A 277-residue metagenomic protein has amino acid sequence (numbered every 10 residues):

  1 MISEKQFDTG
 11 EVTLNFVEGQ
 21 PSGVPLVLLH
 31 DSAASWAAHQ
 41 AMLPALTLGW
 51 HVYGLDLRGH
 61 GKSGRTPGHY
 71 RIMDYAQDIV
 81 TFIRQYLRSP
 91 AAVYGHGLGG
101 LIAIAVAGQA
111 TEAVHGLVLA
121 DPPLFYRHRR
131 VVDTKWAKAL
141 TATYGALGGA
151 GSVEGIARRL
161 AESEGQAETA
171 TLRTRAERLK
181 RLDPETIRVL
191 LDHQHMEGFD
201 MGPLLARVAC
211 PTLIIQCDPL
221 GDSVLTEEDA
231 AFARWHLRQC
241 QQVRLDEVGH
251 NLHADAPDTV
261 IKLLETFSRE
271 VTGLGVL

Functional and structural regions predicted by a protein language model:
M1-L26, T47-W50, L87-S89, H115 (+4 more regions): Alpha/beta-hydrolase fold catalytic core
V12-R65: Conserved HGGG/HGGXW glycine-rich cap/lid loop of the alpha/beta-hydrolase fold
A76-A91: Conserved acidic catalytic loop of the alpha/beta-hydrolase fold
G95-G99, A103: Gly/Ala-rich beta-loop-alpha elbow adjacent to hydrolase catalytic centers
G108, H115-G149: Flexible "cap/lid" loop of the alpha/beta hydrolase fold
H128-T134, L147-R207: Conserved alpha/beta-hydrolase catalytic His-Asp/Glu region
T212-V248: Conserved loop-alpha-helix segment in the C-terminal half of the alpha/beta-hydrolase fold that carries the catalytic
R238-L277: Catalytic active-site module of serine/aspartate enzymes centered on a nucleophile-bearing elbow/loop
